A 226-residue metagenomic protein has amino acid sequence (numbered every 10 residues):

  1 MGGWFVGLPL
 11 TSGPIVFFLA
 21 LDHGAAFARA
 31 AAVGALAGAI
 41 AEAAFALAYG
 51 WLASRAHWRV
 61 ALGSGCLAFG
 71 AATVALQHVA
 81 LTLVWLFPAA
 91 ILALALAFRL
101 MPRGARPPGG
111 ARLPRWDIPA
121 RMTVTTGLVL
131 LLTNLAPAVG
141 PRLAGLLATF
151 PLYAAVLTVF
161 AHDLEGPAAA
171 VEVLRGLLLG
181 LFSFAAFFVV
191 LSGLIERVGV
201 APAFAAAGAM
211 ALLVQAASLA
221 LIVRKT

Functional and structural regions predicted by a protein language model:
M1, A43-H57, R99-G110, T158-A168 (+1 more regions): C-terminal ends of transmembrane helices
G2-P9, A56-L67, V84-I91, G110-V124 (+1 more regions): Cytoplasmic-side transmembrane-helix entry/capping segments in multi-pass membrane proteins
G3-P9, H23-A41, L83-A93, P141-A154 (+1 more regions): Structural signature of hydrophobic alpha-helical transmembrane segments
S12-I15, A71-A72, I91-M101, P151-F160 (+1 more regions): Alpha-helical transmembrane segments and their membrane-interface exit regions
A31-A37, A43-P88: Membrane-interface helix-loop-helix junctions at boundaries between adjacent transmembrane segments
V74-V84, G127-A138, F184-V200: Hydrophobic alpha-helical transmembrane segments in multi-pass integral membrane proteins
R103-R142: Selected transmembrane alpha-helices and immediately adjacent juxtamembrane segments of polytopic inner-membrane
G127-E165, V171: Transmembrane helical segments that form the transport core of multi-pass membrane transport proteins
